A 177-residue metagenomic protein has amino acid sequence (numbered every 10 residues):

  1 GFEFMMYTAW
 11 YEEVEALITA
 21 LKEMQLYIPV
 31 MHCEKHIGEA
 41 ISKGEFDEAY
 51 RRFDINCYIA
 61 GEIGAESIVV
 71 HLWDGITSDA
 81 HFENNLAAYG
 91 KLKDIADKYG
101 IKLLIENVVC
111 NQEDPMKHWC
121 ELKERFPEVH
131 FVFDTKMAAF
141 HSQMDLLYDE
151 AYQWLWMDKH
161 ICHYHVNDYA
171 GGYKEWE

Functional and structural regions predicted by a protein language model:
F2, A96-E177: Acidic/histidine-rich catalytic cores of soluble enzymes
F4-N84: Structural motif corresponding to the early beta-alpha repeats
A16-A20, E45-D54, F82-G90, M116-C120 (+2 more regions): Charged helix-capping and loop-helix junction motifs
A20-M24, E62-I63, A88-Y99, E121-V129: Alpha-helical structural signal in soluble globular domains
M31-E34, E66-V69, L92-D97, P127 (+1 more regions): Short amphipathic alpha-helical segments, especially helix-boundary/capping motifs
I37-E39, R52, W73, A88 (+2 more regions): A generic short-segment signal for beta-strand/edge and adjacent turn/coil regions
V69-P115: Short secondary-structure boundary segments
